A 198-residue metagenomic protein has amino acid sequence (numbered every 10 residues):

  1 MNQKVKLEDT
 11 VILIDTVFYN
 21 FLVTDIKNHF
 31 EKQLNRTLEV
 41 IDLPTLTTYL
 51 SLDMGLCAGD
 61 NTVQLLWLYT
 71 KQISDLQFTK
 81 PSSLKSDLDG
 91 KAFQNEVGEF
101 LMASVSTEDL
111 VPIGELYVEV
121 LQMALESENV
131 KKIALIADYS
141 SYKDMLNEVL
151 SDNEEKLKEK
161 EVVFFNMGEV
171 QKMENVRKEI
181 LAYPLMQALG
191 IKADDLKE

Functional and structural regions predicted by a protein language model:
M1-Q3: Long, contiguous juxta-domain segments that are non-catalytic but functionally important
L7, V11, T16, N35-A134 (+1 more regions): A charged nuclease-like catalytic/ligand-binding cleft shared by nucleic-acid processing domains
N20-E39: A solvent-exposed, charged loop/short amphipathic helix patch at secondary-structure junctions
V23-D25, L76-P81, E115-Y117, K143-L150 (+1 more regions): A short acidic (Asp/Glu
K71-S74, E108-L110, A137-S141, F165-K172: Short beta-alpha junction loops
Q122-E128, E148-E161: Short, surface-exposed basic-aromatic patches at helix termini and helix-loop junctions that form
E155-G190: Short, flexible loop segments at boundaries between secondary-structure elements
D195-E198: A charged, well-structured terminal subsegment
